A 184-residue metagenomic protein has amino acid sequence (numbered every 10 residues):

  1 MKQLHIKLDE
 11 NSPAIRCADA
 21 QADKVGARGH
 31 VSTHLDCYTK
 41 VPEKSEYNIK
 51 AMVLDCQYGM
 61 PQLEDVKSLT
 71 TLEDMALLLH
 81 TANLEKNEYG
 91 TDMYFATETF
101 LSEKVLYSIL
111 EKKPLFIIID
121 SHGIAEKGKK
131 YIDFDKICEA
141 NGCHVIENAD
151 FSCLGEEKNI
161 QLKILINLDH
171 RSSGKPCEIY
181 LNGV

Functional and structural regions predicted by a protein language model:
M1-V184: Active-/binding-site microenvironments in catalytic and ligand-binding cores
